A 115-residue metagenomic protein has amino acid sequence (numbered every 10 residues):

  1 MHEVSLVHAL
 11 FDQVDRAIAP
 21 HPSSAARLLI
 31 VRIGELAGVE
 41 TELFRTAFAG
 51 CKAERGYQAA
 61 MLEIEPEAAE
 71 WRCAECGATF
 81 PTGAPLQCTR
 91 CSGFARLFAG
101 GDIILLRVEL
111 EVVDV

Functional and structural regions predicted by a protein language model:
M1-H2, I104-V115: Long, charge-rich boundary regions
M1-Q58: Long, charged N-terminal interaction/targeting segments
R32-L36, E65-A69, V108: Short loop/turn motifs enriched for small/polar and acidic residues
Q58-I64, R72-T79: Short, intrinsically disordered, charge-biased short linear motifs at domain edges
E67-A68, T82-G83, G100: Flanking scaffold residues of small Cys/His-coordinated metal-binding clusters
W71, L86, I103: Cys/His-enriched microdomains
C73-A74, C88-C91: Short cysteine-rich clusters marking metal-coordination/redox-active sites
T79-P81, A95-L97: Short functional micro-motifs and their immediate structural scaffolds
